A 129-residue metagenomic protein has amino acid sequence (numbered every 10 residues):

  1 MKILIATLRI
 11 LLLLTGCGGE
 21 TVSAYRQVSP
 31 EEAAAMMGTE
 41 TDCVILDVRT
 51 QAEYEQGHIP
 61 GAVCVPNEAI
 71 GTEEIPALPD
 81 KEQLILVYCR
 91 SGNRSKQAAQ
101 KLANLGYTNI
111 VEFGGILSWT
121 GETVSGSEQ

Functional and structural regions predicted by a protein language model:
K2-A6, L12-M36, C43, A52-L84 (+1 more regions): Rhodanese-like catalytic fold shared by cysteine-dependent sulfurtransferases and DSP/PTP-type phosphatases
R49: Short strand-turn motif at the edge of the Rossmann-like AdoMet-binding core
